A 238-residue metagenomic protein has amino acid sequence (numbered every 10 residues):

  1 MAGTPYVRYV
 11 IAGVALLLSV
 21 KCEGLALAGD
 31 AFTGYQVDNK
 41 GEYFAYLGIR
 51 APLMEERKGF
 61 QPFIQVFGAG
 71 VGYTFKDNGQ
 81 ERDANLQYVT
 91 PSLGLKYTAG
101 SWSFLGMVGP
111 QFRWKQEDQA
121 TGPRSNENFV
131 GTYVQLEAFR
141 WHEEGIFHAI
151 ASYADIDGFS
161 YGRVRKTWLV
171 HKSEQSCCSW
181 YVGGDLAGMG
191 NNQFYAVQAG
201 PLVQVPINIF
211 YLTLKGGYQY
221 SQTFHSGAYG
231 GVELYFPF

Functional and structural regions predicted by a protein language model:
A2-I11: Bacterial N-terminal signal peptides that target proteins for export
I11-K21: Bacterial N-terminal signal peptides
C22-D77, P237: Short glycine/proline- and aromatic-enriched beta-strand/turn motifs that initiate or cap beta-hairpins
G24-A28, L53-F63, T98-F104, W141-I146 (+2 more regions): Short loop/turn motifs that connect adjacent beta-strands in outer-membrane beta-barrel proteins
V37-K40, F63-R163, G184-Y195, G216-Y218 (+1 more regions): Outer-membrane pore/translocation modules
E42, L47, V205, H225-F238: Outer-membrane beta-barrel "beta-signal"
Y46-P52, P91, R163-L169: Short, well-ordered amphipathic alpha-helices
T167-I207: Hydrophobic secondary-structure block in the mid-to-C-terminal portion of proteins
